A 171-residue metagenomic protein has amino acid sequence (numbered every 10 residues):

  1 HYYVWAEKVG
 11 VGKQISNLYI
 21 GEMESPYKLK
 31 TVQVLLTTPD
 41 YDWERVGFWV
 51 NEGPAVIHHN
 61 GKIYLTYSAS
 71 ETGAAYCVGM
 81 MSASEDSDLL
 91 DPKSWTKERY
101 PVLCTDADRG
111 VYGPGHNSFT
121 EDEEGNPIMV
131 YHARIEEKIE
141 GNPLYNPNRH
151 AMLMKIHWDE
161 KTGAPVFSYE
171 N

Functional and structural regions predicted by a protein language model:
H1-N171: Carbohydrate-active catalytic/glycan-binding domains of CAZyme proteins, especially the secreted or lumenal ectodomains
